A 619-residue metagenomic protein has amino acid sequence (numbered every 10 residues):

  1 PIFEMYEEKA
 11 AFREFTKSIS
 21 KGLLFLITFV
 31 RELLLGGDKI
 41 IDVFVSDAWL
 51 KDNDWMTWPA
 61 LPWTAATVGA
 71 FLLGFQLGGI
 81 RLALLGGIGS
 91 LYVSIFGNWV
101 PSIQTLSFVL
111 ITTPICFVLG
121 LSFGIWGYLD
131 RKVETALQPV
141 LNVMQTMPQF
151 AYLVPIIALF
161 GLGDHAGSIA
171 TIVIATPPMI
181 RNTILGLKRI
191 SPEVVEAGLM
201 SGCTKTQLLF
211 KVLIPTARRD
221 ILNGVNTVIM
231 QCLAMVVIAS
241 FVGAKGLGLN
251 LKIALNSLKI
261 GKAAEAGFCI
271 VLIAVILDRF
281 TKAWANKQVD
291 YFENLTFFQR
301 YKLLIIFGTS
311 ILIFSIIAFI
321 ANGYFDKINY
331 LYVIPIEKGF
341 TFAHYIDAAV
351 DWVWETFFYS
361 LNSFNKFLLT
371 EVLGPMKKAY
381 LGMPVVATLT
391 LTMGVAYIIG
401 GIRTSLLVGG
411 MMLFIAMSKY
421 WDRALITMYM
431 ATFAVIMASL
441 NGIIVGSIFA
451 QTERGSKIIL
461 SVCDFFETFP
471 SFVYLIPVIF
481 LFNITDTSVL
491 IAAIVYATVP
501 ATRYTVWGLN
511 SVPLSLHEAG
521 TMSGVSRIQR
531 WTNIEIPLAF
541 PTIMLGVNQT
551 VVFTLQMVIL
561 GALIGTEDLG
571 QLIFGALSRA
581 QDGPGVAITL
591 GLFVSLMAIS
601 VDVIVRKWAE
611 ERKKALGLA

Functional and structural regions predicted by a protein language model:
P1-T64, I334-V385: Interfacial loop/helix-cap signal at membrane boundaries in integral membrane proteins
A65-L72, G87-S90, A151-P155, P215 (+4 more regions): Hydrophobic, membrane-inserted alpha-helices
A70-F75, G89-I103, T112-L141, T392-I402 (+2 more regions): Transmembrane-helix boundary motif in ABC transporter permease subunits
F108-I111, I115-S122, Y128, Q138-A175 (+3 more regions): Generic hydrophobic transmembrane alpha-helix motif, especially the helices
T113, I169, V173, K205-I238 (+7 more regions): Transmembrane alpha-helices
A158, L187, M230-I273, V289 (+3 more regions): Glycine-rich helix-loop "coupling/hinge" segments at transmembrane-helix boundaries in multipass transporters
M179-V225, A501-Q549, I573: Short cytoplasmic-facing helical segments at TM-TM junctions of multi-pass membrane proteins
K188, A264-G323, L545, P584-A619: C-terminal transmembrane helix and the adjacent membrane-cytosol boundary/short C-terminal tail of inner/organellar
